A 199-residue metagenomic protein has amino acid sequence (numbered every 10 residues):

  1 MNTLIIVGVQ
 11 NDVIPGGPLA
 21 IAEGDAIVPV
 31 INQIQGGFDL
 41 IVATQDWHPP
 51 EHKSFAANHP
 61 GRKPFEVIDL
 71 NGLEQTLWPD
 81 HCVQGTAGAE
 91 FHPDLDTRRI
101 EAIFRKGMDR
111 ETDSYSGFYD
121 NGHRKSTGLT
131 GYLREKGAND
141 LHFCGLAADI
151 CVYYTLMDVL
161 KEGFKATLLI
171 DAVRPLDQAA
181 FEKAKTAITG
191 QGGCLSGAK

Functional and structural regions predicted by a protein language model:
M1-L4: Extreme N-terminal starter segment of soluble prokaryotic enzymes
G17-G24, G117-N121: Short glycine-enriched, charge-decorated loop/helix-capping segments at active-site entrances that position
I21-G36: Short catalytic helix/loop segments, enriched in acidic residues and glycine and frequently bearing histidine
I31-I34, I150-G163: Histidine-anchored nucleotide/phosphate-binding helix
N32-D140: Active-site alpha/beta core segments
V42-Q45, A166-A172: Short internal beta-strands
T76-P79, P93-R98, Q178-K199: Structural recognition of alpha->loop->beta junctions
L168-E182: Short, flexible loop segments at boundaries between secondary-structure elements
